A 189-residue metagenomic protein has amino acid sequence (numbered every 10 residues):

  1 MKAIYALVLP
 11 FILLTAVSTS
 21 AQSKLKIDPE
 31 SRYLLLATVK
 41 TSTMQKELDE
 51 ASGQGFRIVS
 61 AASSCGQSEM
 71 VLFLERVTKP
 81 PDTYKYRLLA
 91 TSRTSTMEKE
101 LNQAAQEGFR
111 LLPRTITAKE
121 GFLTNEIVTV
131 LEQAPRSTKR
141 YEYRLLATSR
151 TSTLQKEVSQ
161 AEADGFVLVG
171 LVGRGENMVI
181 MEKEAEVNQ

Functional and structural regions predicted by a protein language model:
M1-K2: N-terminal secretory signal peptides that target proteins for export/translocation
A6-A16: Bacterial N-terminal signal peptides
S20-Q189: Terminus-proximal functional modules
